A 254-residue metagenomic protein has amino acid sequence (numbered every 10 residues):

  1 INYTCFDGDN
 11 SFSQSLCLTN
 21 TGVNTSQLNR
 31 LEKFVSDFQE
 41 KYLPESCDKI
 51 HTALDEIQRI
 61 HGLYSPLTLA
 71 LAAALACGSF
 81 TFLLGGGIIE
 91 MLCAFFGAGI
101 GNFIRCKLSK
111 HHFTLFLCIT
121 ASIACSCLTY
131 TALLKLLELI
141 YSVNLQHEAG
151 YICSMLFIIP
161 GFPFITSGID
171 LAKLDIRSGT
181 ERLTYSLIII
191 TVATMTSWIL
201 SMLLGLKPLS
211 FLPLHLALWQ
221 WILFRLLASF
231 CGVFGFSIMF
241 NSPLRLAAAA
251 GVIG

Functional and structural regions predicted by a protein language model:
I1-Q58: Soluble N-terminal domains of membrane-associated systems
N20-T25, S65-A70, L117-C118, I189 (+1 more regions): Helical membrane-embedded segments and adjacent short helical loop/helix-boundary regions of multi-pass membrane
T21, T25-L28, P44, D48-H51 (+7 more regions): Electropositive phosphate-/nucleotide-binding environments in soluble metabolic enzymes
F34-K41, I57-I60, K107, A132 (+5 more regions): Change "in soluble alpha/beta enzymes" to "in soluble alpha/beta proteins
F38-A53, L67-G78, F95-R105, S201-L209 (+1 more regions): Hydrophobic, membrane-facing alpha-helical anchors
D55-G62, L84, T184, I188 (+1 more regions): Alpha-helical membrane-interface segments at transmembrane helix boundaries
L63-T166, S237-F240, L244, A249: Core alpha-helical transmembrane segments of integral membrane proteins
E138-G254: Generic detector of multi-pass transmembrane helix bundles and their immediately adjacent loops in polytopic membrane
